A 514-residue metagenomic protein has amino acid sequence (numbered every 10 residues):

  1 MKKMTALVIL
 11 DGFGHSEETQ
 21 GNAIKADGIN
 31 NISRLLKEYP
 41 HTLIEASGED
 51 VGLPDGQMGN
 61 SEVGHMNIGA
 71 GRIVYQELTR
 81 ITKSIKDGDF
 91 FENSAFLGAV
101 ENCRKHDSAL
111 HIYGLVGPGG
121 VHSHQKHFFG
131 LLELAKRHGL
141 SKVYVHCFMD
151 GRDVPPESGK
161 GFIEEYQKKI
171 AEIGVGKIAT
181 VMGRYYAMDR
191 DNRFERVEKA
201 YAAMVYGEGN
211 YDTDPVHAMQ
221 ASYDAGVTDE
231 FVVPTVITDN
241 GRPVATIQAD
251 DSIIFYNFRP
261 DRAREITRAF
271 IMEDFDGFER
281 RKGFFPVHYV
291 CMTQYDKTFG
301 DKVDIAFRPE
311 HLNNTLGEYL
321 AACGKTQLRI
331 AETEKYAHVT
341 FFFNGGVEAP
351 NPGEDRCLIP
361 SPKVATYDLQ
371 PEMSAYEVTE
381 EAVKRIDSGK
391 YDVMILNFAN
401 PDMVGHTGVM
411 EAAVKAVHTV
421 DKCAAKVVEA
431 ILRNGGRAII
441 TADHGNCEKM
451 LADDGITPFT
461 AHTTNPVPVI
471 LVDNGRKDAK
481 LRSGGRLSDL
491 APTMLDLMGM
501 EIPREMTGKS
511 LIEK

Functional and structural regions predicted by a protein language model:
M1-K514: Feature captures the catalytic ectodomains and active-site-proximal regions of enzymes that hydrolyze or transfer
